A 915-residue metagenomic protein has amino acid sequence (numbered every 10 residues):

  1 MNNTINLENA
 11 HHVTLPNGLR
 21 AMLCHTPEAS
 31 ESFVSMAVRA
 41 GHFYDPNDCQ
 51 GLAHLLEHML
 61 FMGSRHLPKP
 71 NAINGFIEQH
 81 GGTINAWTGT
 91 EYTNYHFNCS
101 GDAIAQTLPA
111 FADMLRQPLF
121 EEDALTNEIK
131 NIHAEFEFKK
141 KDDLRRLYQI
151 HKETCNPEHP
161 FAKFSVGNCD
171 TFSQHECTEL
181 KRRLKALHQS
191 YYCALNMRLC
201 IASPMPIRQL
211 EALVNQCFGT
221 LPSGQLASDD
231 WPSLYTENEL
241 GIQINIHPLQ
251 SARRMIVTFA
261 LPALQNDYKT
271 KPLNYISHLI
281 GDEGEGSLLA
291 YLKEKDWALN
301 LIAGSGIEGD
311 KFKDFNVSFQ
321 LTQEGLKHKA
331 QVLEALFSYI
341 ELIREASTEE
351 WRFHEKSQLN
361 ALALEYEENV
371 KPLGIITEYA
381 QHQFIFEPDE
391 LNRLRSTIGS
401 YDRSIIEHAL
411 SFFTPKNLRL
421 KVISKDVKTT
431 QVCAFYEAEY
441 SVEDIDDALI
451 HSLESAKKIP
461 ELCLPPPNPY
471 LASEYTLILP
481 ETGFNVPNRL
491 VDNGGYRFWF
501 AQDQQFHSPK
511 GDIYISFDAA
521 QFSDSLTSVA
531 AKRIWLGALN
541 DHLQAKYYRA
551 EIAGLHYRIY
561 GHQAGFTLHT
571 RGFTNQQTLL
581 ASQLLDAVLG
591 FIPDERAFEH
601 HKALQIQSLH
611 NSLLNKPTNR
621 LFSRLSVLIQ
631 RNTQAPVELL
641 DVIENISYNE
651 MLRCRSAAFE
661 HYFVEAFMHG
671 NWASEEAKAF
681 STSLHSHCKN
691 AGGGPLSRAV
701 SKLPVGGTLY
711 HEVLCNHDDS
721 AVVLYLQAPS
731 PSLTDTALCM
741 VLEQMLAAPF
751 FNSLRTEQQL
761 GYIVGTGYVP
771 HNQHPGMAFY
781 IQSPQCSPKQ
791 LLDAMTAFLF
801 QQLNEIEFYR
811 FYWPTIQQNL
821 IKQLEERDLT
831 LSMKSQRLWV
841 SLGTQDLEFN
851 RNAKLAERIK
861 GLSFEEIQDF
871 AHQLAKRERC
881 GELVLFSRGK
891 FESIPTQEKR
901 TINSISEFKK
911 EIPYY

Functional and structural regions predicted by a protein language model:
N2-E31, S473-P509: N- or domain-start disorder-to-order transition segments that initiate the globular core
E28, F33-N98, K163-N168, D282-N300 (+5 more regions): M16/MPP (pitrilysin/insulinase) zinc-metallopeptidase core fold and M16-derived inactive scaffolds
M62-H66, N98-N131, K311-E368, K546 (+3 more regions): M16/insulysin-pitrilysin zinc metalloprotease superfamily fold
E122-K130, E137, D143-L144, Q149-K152 (+14 more regions): Non-catalytic accessory/assembly modules
C200, R352-D503, L621-C688, A699-L703 (+3 more regions): C-terminal regions of mature proteins
E211-A227, F680-G694: Glycine-centered hinge/linker elements that transmit conformational signals in sensory and ligand-binding systems
S251-A252, P487-F517, Q521, A530 (+1 more regions): Active-site-adjacent "gating/activation" loops or surface patches in catalytic cores
